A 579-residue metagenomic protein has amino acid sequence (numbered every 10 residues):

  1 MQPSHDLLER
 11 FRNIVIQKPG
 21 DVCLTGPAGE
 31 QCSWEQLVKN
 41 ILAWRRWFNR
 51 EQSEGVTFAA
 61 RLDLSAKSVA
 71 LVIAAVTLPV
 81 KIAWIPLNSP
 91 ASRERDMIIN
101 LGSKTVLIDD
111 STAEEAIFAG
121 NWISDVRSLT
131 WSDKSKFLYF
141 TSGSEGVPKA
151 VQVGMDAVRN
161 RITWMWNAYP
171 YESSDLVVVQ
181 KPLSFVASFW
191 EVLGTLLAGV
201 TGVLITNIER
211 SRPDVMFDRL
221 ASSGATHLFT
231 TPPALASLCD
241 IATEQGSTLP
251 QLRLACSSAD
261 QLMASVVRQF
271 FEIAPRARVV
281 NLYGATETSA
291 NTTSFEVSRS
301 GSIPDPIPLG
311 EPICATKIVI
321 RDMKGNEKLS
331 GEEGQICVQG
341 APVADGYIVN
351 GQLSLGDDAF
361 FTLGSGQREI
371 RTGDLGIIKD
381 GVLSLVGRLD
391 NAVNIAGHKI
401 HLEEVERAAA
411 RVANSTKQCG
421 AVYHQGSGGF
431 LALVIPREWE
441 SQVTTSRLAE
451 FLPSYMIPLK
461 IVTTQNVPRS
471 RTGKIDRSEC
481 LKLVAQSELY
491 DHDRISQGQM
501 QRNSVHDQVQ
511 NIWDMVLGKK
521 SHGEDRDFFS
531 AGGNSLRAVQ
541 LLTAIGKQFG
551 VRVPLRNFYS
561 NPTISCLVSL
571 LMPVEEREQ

Functional and structural regions predicted by a protein language model:
M1-H5, P19, E35, P468-R526 (+1 more regions): Acidic/polar alpha-helix N-cap and adjacent early helical turns within long charge-rich amphipathic helices/linkers
V22-R50, R95, V153-R159: Conserved AMP-binding/adenylate-forming core of the ANL superfamily
E30, N49-T57, V382, V386-R388 (+4 more regions): Phosphopantetheine carrier-protein modules
L42, F118-S142, V147-V151, D156-T163 (+5 more regions): Adenylate-forming AMP-binding core of the ANL superfamily, especially NRPS adenylation
R46, D63, P308-L483, H506 (+3 more regions): Core catalytic subdomain of AMP-forming adenylate-forming
A60-K67, A74, P86, Y171 (+5 more regions): Conserved AMP-binding
D63, K181-S184, I208-E209, A225-Q245 (+2 more regions): Adenylate-forming
K149, G154-L176, V186-H227: Conserved AMP-binding/adenylation subdomain of ANL enzymes
